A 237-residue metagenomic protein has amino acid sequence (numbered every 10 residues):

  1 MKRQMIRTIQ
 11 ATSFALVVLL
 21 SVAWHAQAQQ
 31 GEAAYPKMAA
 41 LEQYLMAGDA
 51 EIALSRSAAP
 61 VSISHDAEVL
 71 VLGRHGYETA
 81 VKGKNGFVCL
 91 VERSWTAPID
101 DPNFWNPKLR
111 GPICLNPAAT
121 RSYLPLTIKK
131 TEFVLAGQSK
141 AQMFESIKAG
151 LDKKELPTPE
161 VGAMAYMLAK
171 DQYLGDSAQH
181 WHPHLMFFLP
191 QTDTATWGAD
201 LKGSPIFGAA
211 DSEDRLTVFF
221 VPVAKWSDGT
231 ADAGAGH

Functional and structural regions predicted by a protein language model:
M1-K2, W24, S139: Serine/threonine-rich low-complexity intrinsically disordered regions
K2-F14: Bacterial N-terminal signal peptides that target proteins for export
T12-V22: Bacterial N-terminal signal peptides
V22-A28: Sec/Tat signal peptide C-region and signal peptidase I cleavage site
Q30-H237: Primary mode marks residue(s) on the alpha4-beta5-alpha5 output face of response regulator receiver
